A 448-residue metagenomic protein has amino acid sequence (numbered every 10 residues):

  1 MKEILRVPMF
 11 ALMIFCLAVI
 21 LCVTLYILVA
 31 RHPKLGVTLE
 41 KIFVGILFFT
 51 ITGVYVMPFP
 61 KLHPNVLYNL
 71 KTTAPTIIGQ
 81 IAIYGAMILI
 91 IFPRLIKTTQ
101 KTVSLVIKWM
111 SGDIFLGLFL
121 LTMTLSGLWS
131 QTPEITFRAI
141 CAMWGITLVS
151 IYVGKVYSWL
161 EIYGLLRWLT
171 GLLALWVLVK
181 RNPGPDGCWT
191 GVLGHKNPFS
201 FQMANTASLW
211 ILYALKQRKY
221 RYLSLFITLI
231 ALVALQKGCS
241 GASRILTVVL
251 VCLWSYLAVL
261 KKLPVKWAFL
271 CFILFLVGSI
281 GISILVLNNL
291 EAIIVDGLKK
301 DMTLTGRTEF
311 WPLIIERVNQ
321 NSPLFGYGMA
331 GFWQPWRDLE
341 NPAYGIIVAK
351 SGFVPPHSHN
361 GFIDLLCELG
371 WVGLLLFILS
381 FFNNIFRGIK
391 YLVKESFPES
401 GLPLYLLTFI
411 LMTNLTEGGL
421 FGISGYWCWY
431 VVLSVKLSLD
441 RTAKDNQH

Functional and structural regions predicted by a protein language model:
M1-E3, F59-A74, N182-V192, E309 (+1 more regions): Juxtamembrane membrane-water interface segments that cap and precede transmembrane helices
M1-T124, Y157-G164, Y213-R221, L437-H448: Transmembrane signal-anchor hairpin modules in multi-pass inner-membrane enzymes, especially those that act on
M9-C16, M87-I88, L120-G127, G145-L148 (+4 more regions): Alpha-helical transmembrane segments of multi-pass inner-membrane proteins
L12-C22, K71-L95, F137-L148, P198-A207 (+4 more regions): Membrane-embedded alpha-helical segments of multi-pass membrane proteins, especially the transmembrane helices
V19-T24, S208, P403-H448: Transmembrane alpha-helices of multi-pass inner-membrane enzymes
G154-K155, E368-L411, D445: Hydrophobic transmembrane alpha-helices and their immediate junctions
V179-R181, S255-M302, I315-Q320, M329: A membrane-periplasm/extracellular boundary helix in multi-pass inner-membrane enzymes that assemble envelope glycans
L298-P312, P323-L369: Long extracytoplasmic/lumenal interhelical loops at the membrane interface of multi-pass membrane proteins
